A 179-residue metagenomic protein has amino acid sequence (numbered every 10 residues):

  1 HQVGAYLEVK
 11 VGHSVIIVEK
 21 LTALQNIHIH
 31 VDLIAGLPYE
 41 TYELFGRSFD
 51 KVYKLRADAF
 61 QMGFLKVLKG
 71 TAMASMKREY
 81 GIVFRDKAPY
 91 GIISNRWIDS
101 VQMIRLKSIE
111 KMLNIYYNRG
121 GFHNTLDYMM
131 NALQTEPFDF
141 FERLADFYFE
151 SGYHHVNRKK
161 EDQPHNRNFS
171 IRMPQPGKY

Functional and structural regions predicted by a protein language model:
H1-K87, I93-R96: Conserved non-cysteine loop/helix-boundary elements of the Radical SAM core domain that shape
Y6, Y39-Y42, Y53, Y80 (+8 more regions): Sequence-level detector for tyrosine residue identity
I92, S100-M103: Polar, glycine-rich mid-to-C-terminal structural blocks that act as macromolecule-binding/assembly scaffolds
M103, K111-Y179: Radical SAM enzyme core and accessory elements
